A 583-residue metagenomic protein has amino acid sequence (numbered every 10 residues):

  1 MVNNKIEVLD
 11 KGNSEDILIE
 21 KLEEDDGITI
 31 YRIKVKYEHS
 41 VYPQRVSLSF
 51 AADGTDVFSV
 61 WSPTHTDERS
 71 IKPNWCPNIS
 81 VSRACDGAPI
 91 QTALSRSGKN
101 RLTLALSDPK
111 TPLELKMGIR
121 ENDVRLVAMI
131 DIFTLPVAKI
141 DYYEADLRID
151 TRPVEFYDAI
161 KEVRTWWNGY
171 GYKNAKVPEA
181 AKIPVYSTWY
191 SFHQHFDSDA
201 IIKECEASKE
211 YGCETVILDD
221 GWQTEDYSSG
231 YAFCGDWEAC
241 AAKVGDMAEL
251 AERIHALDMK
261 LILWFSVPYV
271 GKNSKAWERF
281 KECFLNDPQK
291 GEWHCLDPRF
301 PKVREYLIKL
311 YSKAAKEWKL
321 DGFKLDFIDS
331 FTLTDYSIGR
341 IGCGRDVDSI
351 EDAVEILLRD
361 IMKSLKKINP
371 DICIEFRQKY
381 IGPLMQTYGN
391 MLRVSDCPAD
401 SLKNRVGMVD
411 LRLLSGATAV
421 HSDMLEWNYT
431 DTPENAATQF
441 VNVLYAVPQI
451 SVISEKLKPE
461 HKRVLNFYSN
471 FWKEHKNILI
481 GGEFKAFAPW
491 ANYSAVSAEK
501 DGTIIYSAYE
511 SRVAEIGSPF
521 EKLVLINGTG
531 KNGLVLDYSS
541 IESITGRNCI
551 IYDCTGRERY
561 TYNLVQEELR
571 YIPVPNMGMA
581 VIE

Functional and structural regions predicted by a protein language model:
M1-W166, Y172, L536, N548 (+3 more regions): N-terminal accessory beta-strand-rich subdomains and adjacent acidic, glycine-rich linkers that precede catalytic cores
I140-E144, L357-G578: Active-site-proximal substrate-binding groove within the catalytic cores of carbohydrate-active enzymes
Y157-K173, T215-L218, A242-G291, D371-E375 (+1 more regions): Glycine-rich, aromatic-flanked loop segments that form ligand/cofactor-binding clefts across common enzyme folds
K176, I183, Y190-Q194, K260-E317 (+1 more regions): Active-site-adjacent "subsite" loops/lids of carbohydrate-active enzymes
A180-P184, G212-E214, H255-L261, K319-D321 (+1 more regions): Short, well-ordered coil/turn segments that N-cap beta-strands
K182-T188, V216-L218, L261-F265, F323-L325 (+2 more regions): Hydrophobic faces of well-ordered beta-strands that scaffold small-molecule active sites in alpha/beta enzyme cores
A200-Q223, E317-D321: Catalytic domains of carbohydrate-active enzymes, especially glycoside hydrolases
W222-M247, S274-P301, S330-E355, I361: Aromatic- and acidic-residue-enriched carbohydrate-binding clefts of CAZyme catalytic domains
